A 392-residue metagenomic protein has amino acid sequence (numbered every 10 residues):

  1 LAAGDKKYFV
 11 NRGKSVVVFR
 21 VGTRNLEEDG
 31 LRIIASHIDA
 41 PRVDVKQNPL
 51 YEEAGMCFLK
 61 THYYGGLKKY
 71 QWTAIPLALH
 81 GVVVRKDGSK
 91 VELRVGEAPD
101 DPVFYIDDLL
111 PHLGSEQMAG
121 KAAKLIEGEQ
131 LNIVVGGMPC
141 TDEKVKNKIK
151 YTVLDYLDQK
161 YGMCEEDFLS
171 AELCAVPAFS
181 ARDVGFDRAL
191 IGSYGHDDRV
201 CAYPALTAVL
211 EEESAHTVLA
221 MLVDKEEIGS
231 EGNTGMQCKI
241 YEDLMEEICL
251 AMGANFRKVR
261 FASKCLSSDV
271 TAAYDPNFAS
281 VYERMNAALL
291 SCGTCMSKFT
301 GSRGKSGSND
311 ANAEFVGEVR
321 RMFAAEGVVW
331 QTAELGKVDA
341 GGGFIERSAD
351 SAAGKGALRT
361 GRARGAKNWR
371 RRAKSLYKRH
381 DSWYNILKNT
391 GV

Functional and structural regions predicted by a protein language model:
L1-V392: N-terminal hydrophobic/helix-forming segments and targeting peptides
